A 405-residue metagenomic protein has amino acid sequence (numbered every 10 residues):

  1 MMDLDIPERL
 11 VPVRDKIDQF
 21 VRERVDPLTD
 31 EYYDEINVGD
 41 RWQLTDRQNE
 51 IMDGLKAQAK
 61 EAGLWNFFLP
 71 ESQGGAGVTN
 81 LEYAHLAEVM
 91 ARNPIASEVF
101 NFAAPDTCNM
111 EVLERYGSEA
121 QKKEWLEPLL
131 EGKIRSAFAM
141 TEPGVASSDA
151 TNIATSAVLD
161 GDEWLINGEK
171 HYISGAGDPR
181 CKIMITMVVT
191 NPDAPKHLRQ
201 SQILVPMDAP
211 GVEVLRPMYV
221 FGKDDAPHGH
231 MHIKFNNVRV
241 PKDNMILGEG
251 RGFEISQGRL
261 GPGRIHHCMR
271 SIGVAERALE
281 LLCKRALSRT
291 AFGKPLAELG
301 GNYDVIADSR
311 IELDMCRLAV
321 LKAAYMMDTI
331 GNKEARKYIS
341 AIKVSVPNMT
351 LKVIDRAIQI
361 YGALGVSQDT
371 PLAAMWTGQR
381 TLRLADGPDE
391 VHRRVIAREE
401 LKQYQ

Functional and structural regions predicted by a protein language model:
M1-P94, A103, Y116-Q121, P128 (+5 more regions): Alpha-helical interface subdomain recognition
G75-V78, V214, N244-E249: Cytochrome P450 core scaffold surrounding the K-helix E-X-X-R motif and the conserved "meander" helix-loop region
F100-A120, D149: N-terminal glycine-rich flavin-associated loop
G132-T141: A short, Trp-centered hydrophobic/proline-enriched beta-strand micro-motif
G144-S148, G175-P179, P192-A194, V220-G229: Short Gly/Pro-enriched turn/cap motifs at secondary-structure boundaries
N152, D208-R239: Flexible, small-/acidic-enriched active-site or ligand-binding loops
A154-S156: Short, surface-exposed charged micro-motifs
D162, N167-L215: A short core secondary-structure module
